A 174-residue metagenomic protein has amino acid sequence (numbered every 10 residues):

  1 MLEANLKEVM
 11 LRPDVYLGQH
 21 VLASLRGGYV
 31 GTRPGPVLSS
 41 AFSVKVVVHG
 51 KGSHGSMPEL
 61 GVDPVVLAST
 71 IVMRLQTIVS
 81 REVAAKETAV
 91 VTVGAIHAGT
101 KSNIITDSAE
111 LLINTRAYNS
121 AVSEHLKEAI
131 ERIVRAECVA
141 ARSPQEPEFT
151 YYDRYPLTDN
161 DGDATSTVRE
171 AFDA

Functional and structural regions predicted by a protein language model:
M1-A95, G99-I104: Histidine/acidic-residue-rich, glycine-tolerant segments that coordinate divalent metal ions
V66-A174: Metal-dependent amide/peptide-bond hydrolase catalytic core, centered on the "pita-bread" metallohydrolase fold
